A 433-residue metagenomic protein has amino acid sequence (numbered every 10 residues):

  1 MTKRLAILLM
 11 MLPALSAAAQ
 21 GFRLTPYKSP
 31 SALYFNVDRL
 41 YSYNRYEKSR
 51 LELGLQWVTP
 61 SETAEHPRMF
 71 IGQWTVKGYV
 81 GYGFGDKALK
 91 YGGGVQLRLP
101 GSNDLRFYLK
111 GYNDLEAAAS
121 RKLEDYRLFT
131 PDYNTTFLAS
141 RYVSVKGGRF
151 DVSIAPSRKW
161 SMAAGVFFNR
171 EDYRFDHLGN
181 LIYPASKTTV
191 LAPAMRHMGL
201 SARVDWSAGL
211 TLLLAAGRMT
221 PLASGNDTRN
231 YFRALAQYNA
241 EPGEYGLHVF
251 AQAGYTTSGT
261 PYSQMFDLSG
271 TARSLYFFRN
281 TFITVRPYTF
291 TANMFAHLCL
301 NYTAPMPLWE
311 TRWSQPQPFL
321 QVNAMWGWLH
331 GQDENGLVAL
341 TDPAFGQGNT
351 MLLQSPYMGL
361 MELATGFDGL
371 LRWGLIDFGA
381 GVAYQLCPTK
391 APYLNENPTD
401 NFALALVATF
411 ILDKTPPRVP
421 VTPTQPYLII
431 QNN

Functional and structural regions predicted by a protein language model:
Q20-E47, L123-H248, G254, H330 (+1 more regions): Transmembrane beta-strand segments of outer-membrane beta-barrel domains in Gram-negative and organellar OMPs
F22-A32, P60-T75, P100-R106, R158-A163 (+6 more regions): Short loop/turn motifs that connect adjacent beta-strands in outer-membrane beta-barrel proteins
A32-Y43, R68-V95, L109, L210-N226 (+6 more regions): Transmembrane beta-strand segments that form the barrel wall of outer-membrane beta-barrel proteins
R39, E47-K48, W57-T59, V80-D86 (+12 more regions): Transmembrane beta-strands of outer-membrane beta-barrel pores
E47-L51, K87-Y91, S144-G148, A192-L200 (+5 more regions): Residues that define the transmembrane beta-barrel architecture of outer-membrane proteins
L51-W57, G93-L97, F150-P156, V166 (+7 more regions): Residues on the lipid-exposed face of transmembrane beta-strands in outer-membrane beta-barrel proteins
R106-R141, D151, S207-S314, G327-L337 (+1 more regions): C-terminal outer-membrane beta-barrel translocator/porin domains of Gram-negative envelope proteins and their
R372-N433: Predominantly the C-terminal beta-signal and adjacent terminal strand-loop region of outer-membrane beta-barrel
